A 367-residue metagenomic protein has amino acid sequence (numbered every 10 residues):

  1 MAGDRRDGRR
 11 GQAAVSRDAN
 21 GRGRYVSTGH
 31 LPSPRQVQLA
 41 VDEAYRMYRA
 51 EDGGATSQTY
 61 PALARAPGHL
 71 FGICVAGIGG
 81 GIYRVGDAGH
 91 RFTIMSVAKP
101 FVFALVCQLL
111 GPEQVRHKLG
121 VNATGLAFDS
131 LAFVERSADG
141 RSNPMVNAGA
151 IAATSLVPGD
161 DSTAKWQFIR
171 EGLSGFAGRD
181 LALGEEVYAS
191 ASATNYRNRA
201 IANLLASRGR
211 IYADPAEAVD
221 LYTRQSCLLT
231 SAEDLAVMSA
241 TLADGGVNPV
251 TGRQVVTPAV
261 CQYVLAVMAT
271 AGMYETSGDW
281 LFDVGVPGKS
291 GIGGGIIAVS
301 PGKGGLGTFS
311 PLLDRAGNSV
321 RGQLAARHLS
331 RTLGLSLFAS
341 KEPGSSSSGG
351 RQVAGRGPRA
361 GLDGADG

Functional and structural regions predicted by a protein language model:
M1-A19, R359, A365: Compositionally biased, low-complexity flexible segments
D18-G53, V106-Q225: Active-site-adjacent helix/loop patches that line small-molecule binding or acyl-intermediate pockets
G21-Y25, G245-G367: Structured C-terminal helix/loop/strand segments within mature extracytoplasmic catalytic/sensor domains
D42-R49, V97-A104, Q108, T257-G278: A charged amphipathic helix-loop-strand protein-protein interaction module that recurs in cytosolic assemblies
R49-V85, I297-A298: A short, well-structured edge-of-sheet supersecondary motif
L63-A66, R141-N143, A193, G285-K289 (+1 more regions): Short Gly/Pro-enriched turn/cap motifs at secondary-structure boundaries
G80, T93-R116, M238, L306: Active-site SXXK
T163, S192-N195, I201-Y263, A316-S319: Penicillin-binding protein/beta-lactamase superfamily catalytic region
